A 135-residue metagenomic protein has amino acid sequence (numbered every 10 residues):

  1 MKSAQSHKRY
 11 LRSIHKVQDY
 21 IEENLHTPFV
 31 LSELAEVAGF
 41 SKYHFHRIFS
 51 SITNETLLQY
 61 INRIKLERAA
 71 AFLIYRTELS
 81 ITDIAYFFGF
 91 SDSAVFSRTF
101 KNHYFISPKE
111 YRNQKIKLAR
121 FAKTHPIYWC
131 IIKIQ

Functional and structural regions predicted by a protein language model:
M1-K8, I74, R98-Q135: …primarily DNA-binding HTH/wHTH and HhH modules…
M1-S6, K16, P28-I64, A85-S107: Basic/polar phosphate-binding segments, predominantly the helix-turn-helix DNA-binding elements of transcriptional
H15-S32, I52-F87, K115-I134: Terminal helix-turn-helix DNA-binding modules in bacterial transcription factors
